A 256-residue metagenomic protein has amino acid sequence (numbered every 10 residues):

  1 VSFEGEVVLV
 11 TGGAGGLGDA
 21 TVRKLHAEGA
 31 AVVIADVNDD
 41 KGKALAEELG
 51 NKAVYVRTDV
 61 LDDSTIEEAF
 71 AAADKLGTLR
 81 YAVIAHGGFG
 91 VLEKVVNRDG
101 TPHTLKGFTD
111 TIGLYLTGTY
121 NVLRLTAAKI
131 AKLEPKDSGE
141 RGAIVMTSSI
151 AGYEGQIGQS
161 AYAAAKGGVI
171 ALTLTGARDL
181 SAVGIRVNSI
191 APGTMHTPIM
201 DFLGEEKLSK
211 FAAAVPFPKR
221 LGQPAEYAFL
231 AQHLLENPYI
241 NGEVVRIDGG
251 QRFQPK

Functional and structural regions predicted by a protein language model:
S2-V33: Canonical Rossmann dinucleotide-binding motif of NAD(H)/NADP(H)-dependent dehydrogenases/reductases, specifically
G88-T109, A128, K132-E140, G158-A161 (+1 more regions): Conserved mid-core segment of classical short-chain dehydrogenase/reductases
T101-N121, V145, V169: Catalytic Tyr-X3-Lys loop
L123, A165, T173: Active-site helix of classical SDR
A128, A177-D179: Alpha-helical segment proximal to the catalytic Tyr-Lys
S149: Residue(s) in the substrate-gating loop at a strand-loop-helix junction that position the organic substrate next
S181, R186, N241-E243: Short, small/polar-rich loop/turn modules that mediate ligand/substrate recognition or access, typified
Q223-I247, R252: C-terminal substrate-recognition "lid" of short-chain dehydrogenase/reductases
